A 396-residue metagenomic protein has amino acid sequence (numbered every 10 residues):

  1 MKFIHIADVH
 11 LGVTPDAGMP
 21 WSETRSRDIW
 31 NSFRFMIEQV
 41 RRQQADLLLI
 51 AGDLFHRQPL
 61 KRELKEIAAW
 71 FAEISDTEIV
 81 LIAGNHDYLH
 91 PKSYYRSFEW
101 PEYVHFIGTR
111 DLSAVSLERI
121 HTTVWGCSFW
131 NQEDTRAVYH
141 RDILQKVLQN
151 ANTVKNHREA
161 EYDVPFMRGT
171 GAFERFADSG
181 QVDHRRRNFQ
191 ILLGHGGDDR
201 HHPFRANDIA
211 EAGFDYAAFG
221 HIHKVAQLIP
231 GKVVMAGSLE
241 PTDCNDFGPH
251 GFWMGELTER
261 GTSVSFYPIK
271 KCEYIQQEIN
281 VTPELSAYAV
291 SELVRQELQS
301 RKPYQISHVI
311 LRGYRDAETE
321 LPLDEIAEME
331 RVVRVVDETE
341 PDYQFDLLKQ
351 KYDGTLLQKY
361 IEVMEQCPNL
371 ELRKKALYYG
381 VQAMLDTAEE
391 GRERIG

Functional and structural regions predicted by a protein language model:
M1-E66, Q382-G396: N-terminal active-site segment of His-dependent metallophosphoesterases
I4, T123-W125, W253: Conserved beta-strand elements of the Class I
P20-D28, G126-N131, C272-A289: Acidic/glycine-enriched edge-of-secondary-structure segments
R42-Q44, H184-R186, S300-K302: Glycine-rich phosphate-binding loop signature in dinucleotide/nucleotide-binding domains
L47, R57-V234, S238-D243, P249: His/Asp/Glu-rich metal-coordinating catalytic cores of metallo-dependent phosphodiesterases/hydrolases acting on
K224-V290: A conserved active-site cap/scaffold subdomain adjacent to cofactor or substrate pockets
G261-G396: Accessory, non-catalytic peripheral segments of nucleic-acid enzymes
